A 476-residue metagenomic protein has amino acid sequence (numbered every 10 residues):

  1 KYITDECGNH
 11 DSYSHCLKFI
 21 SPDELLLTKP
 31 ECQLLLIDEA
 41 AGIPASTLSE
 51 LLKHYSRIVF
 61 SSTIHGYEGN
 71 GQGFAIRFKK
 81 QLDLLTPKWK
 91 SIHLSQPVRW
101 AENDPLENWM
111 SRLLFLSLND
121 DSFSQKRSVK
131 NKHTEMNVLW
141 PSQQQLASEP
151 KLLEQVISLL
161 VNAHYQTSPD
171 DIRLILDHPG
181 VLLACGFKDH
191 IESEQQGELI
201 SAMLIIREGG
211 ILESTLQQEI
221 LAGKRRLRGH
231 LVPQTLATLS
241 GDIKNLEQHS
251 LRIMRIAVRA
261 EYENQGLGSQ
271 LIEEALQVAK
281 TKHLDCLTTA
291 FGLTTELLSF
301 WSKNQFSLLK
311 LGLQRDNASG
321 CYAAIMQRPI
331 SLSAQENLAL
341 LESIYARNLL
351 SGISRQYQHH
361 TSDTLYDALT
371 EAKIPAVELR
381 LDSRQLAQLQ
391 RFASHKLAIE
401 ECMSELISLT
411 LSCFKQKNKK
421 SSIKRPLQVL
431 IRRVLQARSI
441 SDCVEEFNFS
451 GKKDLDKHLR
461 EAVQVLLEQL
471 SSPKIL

Functional and structural regions predicted by a protein language model:
Y2-H15, I20-T28, L34, S46-Y165 (+3 more regions): Terminal substrate-recognition subdomain of acyl/acetyltransferases
D38-E39: Walker B catalytic acidic pair
M136-R207: Conserved helicase/translocase motor-coupling segment
Q195-L199, L204-G209, I220, V258 (+1 more regions): Long, well-ordered mid-to-C-terminal structural blocks that present hydrophobic/aromatic surfaces
S201, G229, N264-G268, Q305: Glycine-centered flexibility sites
R255-V258, E263-V278: Conserved acetyl-CoA-binding loop-helix of GNAT-fold acetyltransferases
